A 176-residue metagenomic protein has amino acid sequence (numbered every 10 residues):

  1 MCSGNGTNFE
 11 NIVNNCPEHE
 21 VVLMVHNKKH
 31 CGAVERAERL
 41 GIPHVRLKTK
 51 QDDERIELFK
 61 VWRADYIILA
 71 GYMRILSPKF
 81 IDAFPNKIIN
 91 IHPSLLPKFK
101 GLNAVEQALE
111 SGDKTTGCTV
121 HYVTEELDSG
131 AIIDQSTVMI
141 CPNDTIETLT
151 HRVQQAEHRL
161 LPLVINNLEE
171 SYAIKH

Functional and structural regions predicted by a protein language model:
M1-H176: One-carbon transfer enzymes
